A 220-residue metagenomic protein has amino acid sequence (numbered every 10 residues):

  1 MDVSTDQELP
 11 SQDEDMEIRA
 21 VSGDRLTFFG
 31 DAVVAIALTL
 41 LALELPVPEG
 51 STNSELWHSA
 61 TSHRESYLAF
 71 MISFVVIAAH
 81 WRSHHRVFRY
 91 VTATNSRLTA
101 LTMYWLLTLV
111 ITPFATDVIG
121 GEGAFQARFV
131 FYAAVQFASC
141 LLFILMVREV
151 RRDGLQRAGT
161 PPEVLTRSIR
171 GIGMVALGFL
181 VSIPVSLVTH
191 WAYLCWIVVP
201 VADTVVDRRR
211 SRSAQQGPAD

Functional and structural regions predicted by a protein language model:
D2-D220: Multi-pass alpha-helical transmembrane bundle typical of ion/small-solute transporters and intramembrane aspartyl
